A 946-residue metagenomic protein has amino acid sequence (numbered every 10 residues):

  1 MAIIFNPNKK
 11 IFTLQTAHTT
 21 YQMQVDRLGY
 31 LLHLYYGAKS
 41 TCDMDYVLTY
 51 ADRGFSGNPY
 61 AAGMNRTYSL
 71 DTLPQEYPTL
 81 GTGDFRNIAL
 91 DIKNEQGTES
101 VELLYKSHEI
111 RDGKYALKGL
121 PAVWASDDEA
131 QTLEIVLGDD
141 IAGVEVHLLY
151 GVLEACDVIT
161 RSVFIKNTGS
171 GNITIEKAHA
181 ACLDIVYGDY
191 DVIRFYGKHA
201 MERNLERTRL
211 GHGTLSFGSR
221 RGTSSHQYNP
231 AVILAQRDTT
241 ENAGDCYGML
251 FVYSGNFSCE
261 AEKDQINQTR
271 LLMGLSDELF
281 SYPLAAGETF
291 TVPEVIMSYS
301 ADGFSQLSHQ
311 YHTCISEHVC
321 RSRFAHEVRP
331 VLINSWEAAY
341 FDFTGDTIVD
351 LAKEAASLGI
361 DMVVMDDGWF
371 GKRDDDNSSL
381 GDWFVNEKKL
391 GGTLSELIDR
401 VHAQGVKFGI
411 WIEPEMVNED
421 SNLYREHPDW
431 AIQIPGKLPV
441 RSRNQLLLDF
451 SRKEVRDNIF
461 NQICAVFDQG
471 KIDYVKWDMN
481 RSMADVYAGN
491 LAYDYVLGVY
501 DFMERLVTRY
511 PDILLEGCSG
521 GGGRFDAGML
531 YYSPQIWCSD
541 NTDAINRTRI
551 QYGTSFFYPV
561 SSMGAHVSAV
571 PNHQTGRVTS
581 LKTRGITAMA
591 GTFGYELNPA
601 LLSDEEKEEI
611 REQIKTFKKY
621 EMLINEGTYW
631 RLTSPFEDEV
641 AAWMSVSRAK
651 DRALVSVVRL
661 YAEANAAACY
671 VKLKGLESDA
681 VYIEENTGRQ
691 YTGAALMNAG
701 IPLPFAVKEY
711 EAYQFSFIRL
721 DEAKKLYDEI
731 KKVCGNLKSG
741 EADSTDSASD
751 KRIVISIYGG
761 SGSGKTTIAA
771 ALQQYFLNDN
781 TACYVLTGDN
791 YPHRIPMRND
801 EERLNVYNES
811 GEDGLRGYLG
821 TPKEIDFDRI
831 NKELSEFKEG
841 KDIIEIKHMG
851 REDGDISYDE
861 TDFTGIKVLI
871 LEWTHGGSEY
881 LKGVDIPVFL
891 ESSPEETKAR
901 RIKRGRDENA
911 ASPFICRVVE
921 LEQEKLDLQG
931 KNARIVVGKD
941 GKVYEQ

Functional and structural regions predicted by a protein language model:
F5, K10-T13, A17, Y21 (+3 more regions): Polysaccharide-binding surfaces and accessory modules of carbohydrate-active proteins
E241, S634-E677: Carbohydrate-binding surface patches
F324-N461, Y474: Aromatic-lined carbohydrate-binding/catalytic grooves of carbohydrate-active enzymes
K389-T393, R425-K582, T592-L597, L601: Active-site neighborhood of glycoside hydrolase catalytic domains
G693-E722: C-terminal beta-strand-rich structural cap/linker in extracellular carbohydrate-active enzymes
Y784, H793-E852: Conserved nucleotide-sensing/catalytic segment adjacent to the nucleotide-binding pocket in NTP-handling enzymes
I856-R904: ATP-dependent NMP and nucleoside kinases share a basic, alpha-helical "lid"
R906-Q946: Small-molecule kinase domains that catalyze NTP-dependent phosphoryl transfer to phosphate-bearing small molecules
